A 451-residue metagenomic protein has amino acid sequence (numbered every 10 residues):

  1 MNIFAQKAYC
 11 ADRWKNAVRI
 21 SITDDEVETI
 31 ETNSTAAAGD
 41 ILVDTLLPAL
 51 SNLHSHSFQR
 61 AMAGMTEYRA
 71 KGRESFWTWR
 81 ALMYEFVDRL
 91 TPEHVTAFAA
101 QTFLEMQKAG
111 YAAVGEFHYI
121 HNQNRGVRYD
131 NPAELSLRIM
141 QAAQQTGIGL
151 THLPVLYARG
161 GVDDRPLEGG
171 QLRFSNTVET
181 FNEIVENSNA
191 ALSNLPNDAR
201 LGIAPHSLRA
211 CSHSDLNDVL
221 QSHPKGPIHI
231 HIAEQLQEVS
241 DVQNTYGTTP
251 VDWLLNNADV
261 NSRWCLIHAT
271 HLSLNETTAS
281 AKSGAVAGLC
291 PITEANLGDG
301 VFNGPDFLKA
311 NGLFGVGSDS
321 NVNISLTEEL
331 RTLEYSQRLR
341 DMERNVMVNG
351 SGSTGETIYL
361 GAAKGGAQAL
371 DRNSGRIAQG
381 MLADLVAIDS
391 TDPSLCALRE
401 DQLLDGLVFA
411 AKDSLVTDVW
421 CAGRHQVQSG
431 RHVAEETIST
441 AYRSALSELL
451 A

Functional and structural regions predicted by a protein language model:
M1-V18, T23, T357-A451: Active-site microenvironment of metallo-dependent hydrolases
N33-L47: Active-site metal-binding motif and surrounding structural segment of the metallo-beta-lactamase
P48-R60, P227-L236: Histidine-centered catalytic micro-motifs
A61-A97, Q123-P132, R159-E179, G226 (+3 more regions): Active-site gating loops and adjacent loop-to-helix segments of metal-dependent hydrolytic enzymes
G64-G149, T180-P196, S444-A451: Alpha-helical scaffold segments that flank or form the walls of functional sites
R125-I267: Metal-coordinating catalytic core of metallo-dependent amide/deamination hydrolases
S214, I232-A285, T293-D306, S320-T327: Catalytic core of soluble alpha/beta enzymes
N256-D259, P305-T391: His/Asp/Glu-enriched, well-ordered alpha-helical/loop segment that forms or immediately abuts the divalent-metal
